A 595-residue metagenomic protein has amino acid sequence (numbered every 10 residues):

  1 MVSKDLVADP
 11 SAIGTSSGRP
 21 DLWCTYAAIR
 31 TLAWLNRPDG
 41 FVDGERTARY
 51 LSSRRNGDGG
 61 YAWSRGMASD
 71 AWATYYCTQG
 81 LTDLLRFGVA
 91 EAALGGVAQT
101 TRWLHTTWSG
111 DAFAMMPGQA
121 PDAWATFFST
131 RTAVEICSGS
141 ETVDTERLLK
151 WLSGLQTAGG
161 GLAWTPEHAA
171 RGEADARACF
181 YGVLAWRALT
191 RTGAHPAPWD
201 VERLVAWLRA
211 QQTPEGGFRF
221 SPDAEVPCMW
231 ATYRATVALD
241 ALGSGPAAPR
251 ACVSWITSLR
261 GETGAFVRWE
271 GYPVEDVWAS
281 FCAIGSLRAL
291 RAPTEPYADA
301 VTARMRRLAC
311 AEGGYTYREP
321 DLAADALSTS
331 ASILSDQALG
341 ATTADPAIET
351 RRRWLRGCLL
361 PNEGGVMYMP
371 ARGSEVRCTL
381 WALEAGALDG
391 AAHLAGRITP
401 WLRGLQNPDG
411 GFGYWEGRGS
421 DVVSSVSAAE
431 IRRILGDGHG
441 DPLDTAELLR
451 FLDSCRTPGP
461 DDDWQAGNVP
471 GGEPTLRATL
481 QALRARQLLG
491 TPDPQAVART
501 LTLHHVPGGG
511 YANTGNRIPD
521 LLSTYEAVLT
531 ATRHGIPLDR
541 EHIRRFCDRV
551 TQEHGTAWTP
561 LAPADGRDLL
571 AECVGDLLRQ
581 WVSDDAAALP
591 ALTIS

Functional and structural regions predicted by a protein language model:
M1-T15, V42-G60, G95-F113, V143-A163 (+10 more regions): Long, well-ordered core segments of solenoidal/helical folds
T15-V42, A62-G95, A114-V143, A163-W199 (+9 more regions): An alpha-helical repeat/solenoid feature that recognizes helix-turn-helix modules
